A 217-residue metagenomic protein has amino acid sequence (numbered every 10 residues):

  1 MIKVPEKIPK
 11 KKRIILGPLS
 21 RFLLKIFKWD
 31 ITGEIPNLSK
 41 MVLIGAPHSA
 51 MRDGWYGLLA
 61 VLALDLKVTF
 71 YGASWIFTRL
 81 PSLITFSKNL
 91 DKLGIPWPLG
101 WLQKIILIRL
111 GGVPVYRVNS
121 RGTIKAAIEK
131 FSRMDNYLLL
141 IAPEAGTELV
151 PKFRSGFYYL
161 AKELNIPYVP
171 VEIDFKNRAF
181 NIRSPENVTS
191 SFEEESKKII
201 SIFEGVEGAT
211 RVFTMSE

Functional and structural regions predicted by a protein language model:
M1-D30, T214-S216: N-terminal membrane-anchoring alpha-helices
I26-G205, E217: Soluble catalytic domains of membrane acyltransferases
G208-V212: Mature, function-bearing regions of proteins
